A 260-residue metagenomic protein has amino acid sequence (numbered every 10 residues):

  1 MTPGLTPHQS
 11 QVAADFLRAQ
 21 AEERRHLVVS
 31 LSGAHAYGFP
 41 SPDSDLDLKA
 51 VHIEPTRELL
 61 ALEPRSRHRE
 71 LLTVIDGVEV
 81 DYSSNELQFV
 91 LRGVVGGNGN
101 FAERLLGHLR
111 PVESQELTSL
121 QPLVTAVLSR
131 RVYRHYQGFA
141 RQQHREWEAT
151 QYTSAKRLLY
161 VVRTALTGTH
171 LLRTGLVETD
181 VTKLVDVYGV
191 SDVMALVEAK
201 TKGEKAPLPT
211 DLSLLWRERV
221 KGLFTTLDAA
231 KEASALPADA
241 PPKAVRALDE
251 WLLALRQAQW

Functional and structural regions predicted by a protein language model:
M1-S30: Helical scaffold of the NTase/Pol beta-like nucleotidyltransferase catalytic core
A19-E22, G38-S41, Q151: A general structural signal for short secondary-structure junctions and capping/turn motifs
L27, L46, L159: Residue-level detector of short, conserved catalytic/binding motifs and their immediate flanks
G33-G77: Catalytic metal-binding acidic patch
A61-R141: A basic- and aromatic-enriched beta-loop-alpha substructure that forms the phosphate/nucleotide- and DNA/RNA-contacting
Q115-P242: Conserved nucleotidyltransferase catalytic core and NTase-mimicking acidic/glycine-rich helix/loop elements in nucleic
P237-W260: Acidic, carboxylate-rich catalytic segments that either coordinate divalent cations
